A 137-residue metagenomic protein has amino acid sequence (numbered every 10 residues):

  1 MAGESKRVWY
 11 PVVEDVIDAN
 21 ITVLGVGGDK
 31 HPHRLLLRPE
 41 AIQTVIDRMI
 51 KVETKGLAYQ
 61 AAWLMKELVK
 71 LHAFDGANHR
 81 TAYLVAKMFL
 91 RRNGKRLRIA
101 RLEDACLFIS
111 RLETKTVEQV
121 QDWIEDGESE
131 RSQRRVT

Functional and structural regions predicted by a protein language model:
M1-T137: FIC/Doc superfamily catalytic core
